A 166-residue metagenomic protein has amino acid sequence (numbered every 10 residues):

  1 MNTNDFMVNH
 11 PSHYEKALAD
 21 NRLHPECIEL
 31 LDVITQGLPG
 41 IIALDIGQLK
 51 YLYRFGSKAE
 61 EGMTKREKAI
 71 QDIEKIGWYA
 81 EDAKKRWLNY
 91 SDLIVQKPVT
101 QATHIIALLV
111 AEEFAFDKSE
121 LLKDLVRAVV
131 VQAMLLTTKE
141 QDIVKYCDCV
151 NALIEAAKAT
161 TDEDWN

Functional and structural regions predicted by a protein language model:
M1-N166: Intrinsically disordered, low-complexity regulatory regions that flank transcription factor DNA-binding cores
